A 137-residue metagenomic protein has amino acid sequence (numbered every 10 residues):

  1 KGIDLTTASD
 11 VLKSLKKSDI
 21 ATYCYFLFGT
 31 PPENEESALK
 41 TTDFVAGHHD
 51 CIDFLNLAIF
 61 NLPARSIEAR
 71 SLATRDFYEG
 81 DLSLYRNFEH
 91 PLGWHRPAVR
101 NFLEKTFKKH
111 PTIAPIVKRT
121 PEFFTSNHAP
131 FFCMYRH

Functional and structural regions predicted by a protein language model:
K1-H137: A structural motif corresponding to the C-terminal lobe/cap of the Radical SAM core domain
